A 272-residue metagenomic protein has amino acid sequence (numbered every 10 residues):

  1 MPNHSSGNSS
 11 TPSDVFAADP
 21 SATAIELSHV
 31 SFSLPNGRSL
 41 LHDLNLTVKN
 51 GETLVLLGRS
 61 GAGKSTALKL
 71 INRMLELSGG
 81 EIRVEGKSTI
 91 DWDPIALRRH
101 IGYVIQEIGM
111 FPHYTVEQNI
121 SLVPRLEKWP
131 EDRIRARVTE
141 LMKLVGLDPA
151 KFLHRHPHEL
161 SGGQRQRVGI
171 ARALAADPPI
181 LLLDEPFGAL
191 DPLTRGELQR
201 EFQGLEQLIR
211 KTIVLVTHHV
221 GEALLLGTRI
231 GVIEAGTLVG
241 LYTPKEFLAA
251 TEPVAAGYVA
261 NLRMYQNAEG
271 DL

Functional and structural regions predicted by a protein language model:
N72: Helix-to-loop junction immediately C-terminal to a conserved catalytic motif
G80, A235-G236: Conserved ABC ATPase "signature" C-loop
T89-G102, L126, F247-T251: ABC ATPase NBD coupling module
E117-R125, R135, T139: Short helical segment in ABC ATPase nucleotide-binding domains corresponding to the A-loop/adjacent helical element
H156-L160, Q164: Conserved ABC ATPase signature
D177: Conserved catalytic motifs of ABC-family nucleotide-binding domains
L181-D184: Catalytic Walker B motif of ABC-type/P-loop ATPase nucleotide-binding domains
